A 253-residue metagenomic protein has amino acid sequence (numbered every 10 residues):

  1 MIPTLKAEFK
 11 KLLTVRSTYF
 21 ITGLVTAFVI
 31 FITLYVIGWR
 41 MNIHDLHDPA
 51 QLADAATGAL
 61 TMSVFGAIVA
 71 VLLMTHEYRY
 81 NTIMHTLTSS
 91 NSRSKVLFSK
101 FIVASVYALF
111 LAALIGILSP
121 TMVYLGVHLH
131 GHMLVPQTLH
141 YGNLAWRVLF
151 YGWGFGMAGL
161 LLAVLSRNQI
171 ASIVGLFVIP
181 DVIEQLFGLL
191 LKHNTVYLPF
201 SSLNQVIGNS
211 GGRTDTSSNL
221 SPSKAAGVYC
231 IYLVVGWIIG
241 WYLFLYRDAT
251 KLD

Functional and structural regions predicted by a protein language model:
I2-L13: A short amphipathic helical element positioned immediately N-terminal to and/or at the very start of a transmembrane
P3-T4, K192-R213: Short hydrophobic, aromatic-rich alpha-helical segments embedded in or entering the lipid bilayer of multi-pass
K11, T75, T86-T88, G159 (+1 more regions): Helix-capping/transition residues at the boundaries of transmembrane alpha-helices and the short helical linkers
S17-L73, L97-R167, F177-V178, E184-Q185 (+2 more regions): Secretory targeting signals
T33-R40, M74, L189-K192, G240 (+1 more regions): Transmembrane helix-loop junctions and nearby membrane-interface residues
A70-S89, R93-S94: Transmembrane helix boundary and interhelical loop/hinge segments in multi-pass membrane proteins
V174-G175, L190: Binding-cleft/active-site segments that stabilize strongly anionic ligands or cofactors
C230-D253: Junction motif at the cytosolic side of a transmembrane helix
